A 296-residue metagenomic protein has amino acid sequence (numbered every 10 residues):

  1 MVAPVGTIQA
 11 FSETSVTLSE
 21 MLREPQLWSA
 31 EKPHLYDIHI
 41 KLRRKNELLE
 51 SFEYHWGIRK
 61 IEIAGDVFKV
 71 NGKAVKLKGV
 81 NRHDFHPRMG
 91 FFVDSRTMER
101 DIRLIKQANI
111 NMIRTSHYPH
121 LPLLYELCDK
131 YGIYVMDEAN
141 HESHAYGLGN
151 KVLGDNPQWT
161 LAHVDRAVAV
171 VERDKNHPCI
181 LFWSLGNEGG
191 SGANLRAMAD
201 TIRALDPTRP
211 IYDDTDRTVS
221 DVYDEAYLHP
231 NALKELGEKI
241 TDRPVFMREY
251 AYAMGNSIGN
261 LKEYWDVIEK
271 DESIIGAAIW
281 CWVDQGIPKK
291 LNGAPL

Functional and structural regions predicted by a protein language model:
M1-L127, Y131-V135, R166-A167, L181-F182 (+4 more regions): Secreted/periplasmic carbohydrate-active enzymes, especially glycoside hydrolases
I102-L104, M112-L296: Substrate-binding/catalytic cleft of secreted carbohydrate-active enzymes, primarily glycoside hydrolases
